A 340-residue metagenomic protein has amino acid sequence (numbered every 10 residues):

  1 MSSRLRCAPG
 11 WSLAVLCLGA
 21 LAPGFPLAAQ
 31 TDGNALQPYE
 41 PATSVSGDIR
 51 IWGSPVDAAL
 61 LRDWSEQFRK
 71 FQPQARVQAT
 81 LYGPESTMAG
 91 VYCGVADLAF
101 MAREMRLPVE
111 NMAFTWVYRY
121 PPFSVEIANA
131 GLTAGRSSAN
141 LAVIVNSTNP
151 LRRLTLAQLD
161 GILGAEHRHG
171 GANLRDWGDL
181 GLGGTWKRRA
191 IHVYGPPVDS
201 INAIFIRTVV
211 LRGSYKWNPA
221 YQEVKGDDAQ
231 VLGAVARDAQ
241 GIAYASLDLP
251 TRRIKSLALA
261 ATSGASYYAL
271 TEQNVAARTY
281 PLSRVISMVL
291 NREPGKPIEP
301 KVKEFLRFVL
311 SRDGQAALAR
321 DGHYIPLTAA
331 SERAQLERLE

Functional and structural regions predicted by a protein language model:
S2-A14: Bacterial N-terminal signal peptides that target proteins for export
R4-R6, G24, E304: Intrinsic disorder/low-structure terminal segments
L5, G19-A22, R69: Generic N-terminal simple sequence motifs
W11-P23: Bacterial N-terminal signal peptides
L21-T31: Bacterial Sec-dependent signal peptides at the C-terminal "C-region" and cleavage site
A29-E340: Flexible loop/hinge segments at secondary-structure junctions
